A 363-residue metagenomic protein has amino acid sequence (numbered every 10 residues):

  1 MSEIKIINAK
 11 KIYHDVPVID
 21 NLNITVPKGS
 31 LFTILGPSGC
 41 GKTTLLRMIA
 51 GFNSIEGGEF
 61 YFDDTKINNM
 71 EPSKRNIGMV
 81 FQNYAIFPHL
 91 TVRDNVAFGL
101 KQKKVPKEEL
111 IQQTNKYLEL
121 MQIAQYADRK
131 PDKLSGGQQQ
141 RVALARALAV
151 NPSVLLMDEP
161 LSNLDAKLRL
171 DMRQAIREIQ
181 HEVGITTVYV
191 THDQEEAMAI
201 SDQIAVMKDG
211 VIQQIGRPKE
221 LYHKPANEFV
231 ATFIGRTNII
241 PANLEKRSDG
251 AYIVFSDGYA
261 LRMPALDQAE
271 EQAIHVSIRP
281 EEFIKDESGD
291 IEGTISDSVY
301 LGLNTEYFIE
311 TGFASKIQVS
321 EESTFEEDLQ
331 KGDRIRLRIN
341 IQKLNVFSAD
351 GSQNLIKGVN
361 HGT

Functional and structural regions predicted by a protein language model:
L31, P72-F229: ABC ATPase nucleotide-binding domains
L35-P37: The feature captures the beta-strand-to-loop junction immediately N-terminal to the Walker
T43-L46, V142: ABC ATPase nucleotide-binding domain helices that frame the ATP-binding cleft
A50: Helix-to-loop junction immediately C-terminal to a conserved catalytic motif
G58-K66: Conserved ABC transporter NBD signature motif
T237, R247-T363: Non-catalytic connector elements of ABC transporters
